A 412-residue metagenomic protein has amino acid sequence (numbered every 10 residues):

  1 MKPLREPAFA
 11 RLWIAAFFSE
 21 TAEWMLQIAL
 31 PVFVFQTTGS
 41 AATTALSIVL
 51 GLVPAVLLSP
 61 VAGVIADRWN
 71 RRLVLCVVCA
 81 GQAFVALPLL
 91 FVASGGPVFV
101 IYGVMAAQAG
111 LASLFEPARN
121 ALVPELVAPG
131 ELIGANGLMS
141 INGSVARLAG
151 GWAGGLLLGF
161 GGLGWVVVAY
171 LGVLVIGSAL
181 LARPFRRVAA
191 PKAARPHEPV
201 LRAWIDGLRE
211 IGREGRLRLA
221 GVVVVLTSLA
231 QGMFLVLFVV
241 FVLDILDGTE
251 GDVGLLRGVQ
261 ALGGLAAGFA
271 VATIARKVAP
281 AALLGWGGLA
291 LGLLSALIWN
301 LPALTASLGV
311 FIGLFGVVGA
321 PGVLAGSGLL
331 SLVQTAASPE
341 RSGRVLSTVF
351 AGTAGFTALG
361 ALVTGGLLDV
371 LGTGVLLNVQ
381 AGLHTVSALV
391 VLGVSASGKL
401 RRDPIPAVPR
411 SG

Functional and structural regions predicted by a protein language model:
M1-G412: Alpha-helical transmembrane-bundle signature of multi-pass membrane transport and export proteins
